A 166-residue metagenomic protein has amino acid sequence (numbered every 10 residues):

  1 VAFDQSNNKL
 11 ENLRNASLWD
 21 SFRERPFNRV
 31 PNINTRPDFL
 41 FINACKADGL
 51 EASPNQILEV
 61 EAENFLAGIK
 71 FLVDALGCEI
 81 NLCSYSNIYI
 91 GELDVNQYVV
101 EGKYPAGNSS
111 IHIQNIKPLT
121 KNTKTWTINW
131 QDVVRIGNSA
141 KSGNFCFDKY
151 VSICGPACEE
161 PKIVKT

Functional and structural regions predicted by a protein language model:
A2-T166: Buried, small/hydrophobic-residue-enriched core segments of structured protein domains
